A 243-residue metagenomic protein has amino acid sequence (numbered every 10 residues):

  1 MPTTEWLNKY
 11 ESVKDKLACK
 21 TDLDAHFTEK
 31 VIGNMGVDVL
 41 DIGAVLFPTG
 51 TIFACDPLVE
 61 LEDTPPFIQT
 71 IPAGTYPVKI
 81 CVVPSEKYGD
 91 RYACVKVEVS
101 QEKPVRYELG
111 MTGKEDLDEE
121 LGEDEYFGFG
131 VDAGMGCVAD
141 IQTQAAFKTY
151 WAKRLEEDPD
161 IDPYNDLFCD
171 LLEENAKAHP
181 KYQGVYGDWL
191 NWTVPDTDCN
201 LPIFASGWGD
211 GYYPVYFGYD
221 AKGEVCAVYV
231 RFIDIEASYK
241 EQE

Functional and structural regions predicted by a protein language model:
M1-W208, Y212-E243: N-terminal domain-onset segments
